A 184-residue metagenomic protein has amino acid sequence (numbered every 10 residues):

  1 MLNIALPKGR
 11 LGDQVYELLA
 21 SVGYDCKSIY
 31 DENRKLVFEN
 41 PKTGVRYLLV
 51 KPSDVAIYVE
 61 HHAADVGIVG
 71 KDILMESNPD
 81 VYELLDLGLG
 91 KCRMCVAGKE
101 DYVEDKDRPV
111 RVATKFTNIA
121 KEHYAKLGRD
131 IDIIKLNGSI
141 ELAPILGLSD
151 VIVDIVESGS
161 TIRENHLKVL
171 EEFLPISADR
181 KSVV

Functional and structural regions predicted by a protein language model:
M1-V184: Domain-level signature for soluble enzymes in the chorismate/prephenate branch of the shikimate pathway
